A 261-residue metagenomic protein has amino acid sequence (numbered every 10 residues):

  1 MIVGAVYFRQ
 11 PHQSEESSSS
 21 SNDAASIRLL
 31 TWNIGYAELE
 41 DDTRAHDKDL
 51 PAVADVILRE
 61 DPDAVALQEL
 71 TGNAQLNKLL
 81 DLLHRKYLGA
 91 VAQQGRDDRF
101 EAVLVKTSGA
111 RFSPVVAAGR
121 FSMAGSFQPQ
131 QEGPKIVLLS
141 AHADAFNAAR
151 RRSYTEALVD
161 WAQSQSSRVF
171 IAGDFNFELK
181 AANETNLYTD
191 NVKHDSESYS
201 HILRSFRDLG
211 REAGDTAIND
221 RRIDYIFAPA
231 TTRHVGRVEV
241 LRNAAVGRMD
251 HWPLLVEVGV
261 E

Functional and structural regions predicted by a protein language model:
I2-D81, V260-E261: N-terminal, active-site-proximal structural segment of metallo-dependent hydrolase catalytic domains
Y7-E15, V115, S126, S164-F170 (+1 more regions): Metal-dependent phosphoester-hydrolase catalytic domains
S26-E40, S113, P134-D144: Active-site-proximal beta-strand elements of phosphoester/diester hydrolases
R28-I34, V53-L76, L138-A141, L158-L187 (+2 more regions): Active-site beta-strand/loop signature of hydrolases that rely on acidic residues for catalysis
A37-E40, A74-L76, D98-E101, N147 (+4 more regions): Short catalytic/ligand-binding loop motif for oxyanion handling, primarily in non-cytosolic enzymes, centered on
R44, Q68-A74, N147-A149, A217 (+1 more regions): Acidic-and-aromatic substrate-binding clefts and catalytic sites of carbohydrate-active enzymes
D49, V53, Q75, L79 (+2 more regions): Stable alpha-helical elements in mature extracytoplasmic
A64, Q68-A143: Structured beta-strand-rich core segments of catalytic domains in phosphoester-bond hydrolases
